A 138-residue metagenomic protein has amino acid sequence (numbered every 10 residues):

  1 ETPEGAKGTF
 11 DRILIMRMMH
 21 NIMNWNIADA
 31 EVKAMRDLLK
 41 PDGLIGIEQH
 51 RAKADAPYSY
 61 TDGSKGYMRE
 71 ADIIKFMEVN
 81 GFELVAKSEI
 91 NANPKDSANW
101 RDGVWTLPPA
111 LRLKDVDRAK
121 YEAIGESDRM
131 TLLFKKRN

Functional and structural regions predicted by a protein language model:
T2-E4, M19-N24, M35, S59-S64 (+1 more regions): Second-shell loop/turn segments in exported
P3-I13: A short acidic, Gly/Pro-enriched loop at the edge of an enzyme's catalytic core that lines a small-molecule cofactor
D11-I27: A short SAM/SAH-binding and catalytic strip from SAM-dependent methyltransferases
A28-G43: A short glycine-rich, Lys/Arg-flanked "PGG" loop and its adjoining helix->strand segment in the class I
D42-H50: Conserved beta-strand signature within the Rossmann-like core of class I S-adenosyl-L-methionine
H50-A54, I90-A92: Short "lid" loop at the C-terminus of a central beta-strand within the Rossmann-like core of SAM-dependent
G66-K87: Short alpha-helix
S97-N138: Core SAM-dependent methyltransferase catalytic element
